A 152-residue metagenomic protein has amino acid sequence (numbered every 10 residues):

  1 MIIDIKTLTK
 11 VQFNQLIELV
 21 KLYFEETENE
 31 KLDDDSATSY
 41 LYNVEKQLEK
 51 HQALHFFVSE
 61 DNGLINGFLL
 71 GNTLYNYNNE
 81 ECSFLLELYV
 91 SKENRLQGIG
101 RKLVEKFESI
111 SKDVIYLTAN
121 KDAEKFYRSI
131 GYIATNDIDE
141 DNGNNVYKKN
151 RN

Functional and structural regions predicted by a protein language model:
M1-N14, E18, N152: Conserved N-terminal entry element of GNAT/NAT acetyltransferase domains
T7-V11, L19-E80, L86: Acetyl-CoA-dependent GNAT
L19-Y23, I110, F126, I130-G131: Alpha-helical interaction/dimerization surfaces of two-component signaling modules
A53-L54, K112-V114: Short, high-confidence coil segments that cap the C-terminus of an alpha-helix and link into the following beta-strand
T73-Y75, K92, N136: Short, low-complexity Ser/Thr-rich regulatory SLiMs
F84-E87, K92: Mid-chain, well-packed structural core segment of small domains
V90, L96-S109, S129: Conserved acetyl-CoA-binding loop-helix of GNAT-fold acetyltransferases
R101, Y116-N145: Conserved active-site alpha-helix within GNAT-family acetyltransferase domains
